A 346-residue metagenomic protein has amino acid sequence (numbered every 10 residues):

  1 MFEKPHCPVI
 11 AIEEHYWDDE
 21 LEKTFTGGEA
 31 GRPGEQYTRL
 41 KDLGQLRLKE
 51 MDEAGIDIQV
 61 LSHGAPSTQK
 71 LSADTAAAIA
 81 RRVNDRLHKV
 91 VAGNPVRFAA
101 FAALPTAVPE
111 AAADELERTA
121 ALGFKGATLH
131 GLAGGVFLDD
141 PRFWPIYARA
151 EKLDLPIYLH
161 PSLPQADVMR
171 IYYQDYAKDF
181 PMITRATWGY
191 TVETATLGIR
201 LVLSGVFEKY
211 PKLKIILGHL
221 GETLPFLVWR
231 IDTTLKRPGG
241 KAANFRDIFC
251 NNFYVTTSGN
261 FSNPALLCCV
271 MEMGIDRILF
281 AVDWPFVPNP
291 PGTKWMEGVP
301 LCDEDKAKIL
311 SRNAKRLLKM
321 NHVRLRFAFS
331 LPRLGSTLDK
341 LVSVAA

Functional and structural regions predicted by a protein language model:
M1-I12, Y16-I58, D85-A92, D114-R118 (+6 more regions): Mid-to-C-terminal alpha-helical segments outside catalytic/metal-binding sites
H6-P8, E14-K41, Q165-V192, I231-N252: Active-site gating loops and adjacent loop-to-helix segments of metal-dependent hydrolytic enzymes
V9-E13, Q59-L61, A99-A102, A127-L129 (+4 more regions): Hydrophobic faces of well-ordered beta-strands that scaffold small-molecule active sites in alpha/beta enzyme cores
W17-E20, S67-Q69, A107-E110, G135 (+4 more regions): Active-site environment of divalent metal-dependent phosphoester hydrolases
D57, S62-L197, S204: Active-site gating/metal-coordination segments in enzymes
A121-G126, E151-P156, Y210-K212, F249-Y254 (+1 more regions): Glycine-enriched alpha-helix->loop->beta-strand junction motifs that scaffold or abut catalytic
A195-G198, L235-G239, S258-S262: A general structural motif
V202-I248: Aromatic-lined glycan-binding groove of carbohydrate-active enzymes
